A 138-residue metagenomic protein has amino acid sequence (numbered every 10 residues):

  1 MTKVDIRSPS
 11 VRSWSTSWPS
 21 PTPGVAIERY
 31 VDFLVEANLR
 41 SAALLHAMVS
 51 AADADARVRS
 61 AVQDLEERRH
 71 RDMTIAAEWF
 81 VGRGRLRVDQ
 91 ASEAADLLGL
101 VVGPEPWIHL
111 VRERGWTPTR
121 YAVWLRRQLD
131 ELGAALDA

Functional and structural regions predicted by a protein language model:
M1-D5, D55, Q128: The DNA-recognition helices of helix-turn-helix-type DNA-binding domains
M1-K3, A51, E113: Residue-level signal for well-ordered alpha-helical positions
M1-L39, A95: Hydrophobic alpha-helical connector segments
R12, V25, H46-A47, S60 (+2 more regions): Positions in alpha-helical segments
R12-T16, M48-A56: Short linear capping/connector segments at secondary-structure termini
D32-V49, R57-R83, S92-D96, V123 (+1 more regions): Amphipathic alpha-helical packing segments from all-alpha helical-bundle domains
F80-Q128, L136-A138: Hydrophobic/aromatic-rich alpha-helical bundle segments in the mid-to-C-terminal region
